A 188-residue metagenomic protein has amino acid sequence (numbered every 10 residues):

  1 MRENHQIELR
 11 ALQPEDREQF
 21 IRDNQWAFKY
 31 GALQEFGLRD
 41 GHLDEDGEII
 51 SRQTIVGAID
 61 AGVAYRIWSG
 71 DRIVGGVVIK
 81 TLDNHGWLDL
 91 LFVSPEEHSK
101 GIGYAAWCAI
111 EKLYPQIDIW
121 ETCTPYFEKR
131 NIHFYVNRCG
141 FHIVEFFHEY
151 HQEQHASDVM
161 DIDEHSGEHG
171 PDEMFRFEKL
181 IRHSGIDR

Functional and structural regions predicted by a protein language model:
I7-R22, G31-L33: A short beta-loop-alpha structural element at the N-terminal edge of CoA-dependent acyl/N-acetyltransferase catalytic
L12, L91-V93, T124: Hydrophobic adenine-recognition pocket in adenosine-nucleotide-binding enzymes
F28-T54: Conserved GNAT-fold acetyl-CoA-binding loop/helix
A64-R66, R72-K80, W87-F92: Conserved beta-strand in the GNAT
T81, S94-E96, K100, F127: Active-site acidic-Proline motif in GNAT/NAT acetyltransferases
V93, S99-K112, N137: Conserved acetyl-CoA-binding loop-helix of GNAT-fold acetyltransferases
K112-Y126: Conserved GNAT acetyl-CoA-binding A-motif
C123-P125, N137-E168, D172: Conserved catalytic-core motifs of GNAT/GCN5-like acyltransferases
